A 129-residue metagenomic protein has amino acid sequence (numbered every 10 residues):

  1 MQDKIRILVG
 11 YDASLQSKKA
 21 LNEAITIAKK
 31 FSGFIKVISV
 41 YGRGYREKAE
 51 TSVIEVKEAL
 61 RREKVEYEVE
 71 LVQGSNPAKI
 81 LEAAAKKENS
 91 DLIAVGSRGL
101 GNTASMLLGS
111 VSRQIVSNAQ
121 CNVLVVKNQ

Functional and structural regions predicted by a protein language model:
M1-E55, A59-V65: Small/aliphatic-rich secondary-structure junction motif
A20, E47-E50, K79-E82, S105-M106: Short, well-ordered secondary-structure micro-motifs
I38, E68-V72, L124: General small-molecule cofactor/ligand-binding pocket signal
Y41-R43, Q73, Q129: Residues in the short beta-alpha loop(s) of Rossmann-like NAD(P)-binding domains
E55, A59-E63, A84, Q114 (+1 more regions): Alpha-helical structural signal in soluble globular domains
R62-I93: Structural beta-alpha unit
K86-Q129: Gly/Ser-rich helix-loop-strand patches that form or flank binding pockets for ribonucleotide-derived cofactors
